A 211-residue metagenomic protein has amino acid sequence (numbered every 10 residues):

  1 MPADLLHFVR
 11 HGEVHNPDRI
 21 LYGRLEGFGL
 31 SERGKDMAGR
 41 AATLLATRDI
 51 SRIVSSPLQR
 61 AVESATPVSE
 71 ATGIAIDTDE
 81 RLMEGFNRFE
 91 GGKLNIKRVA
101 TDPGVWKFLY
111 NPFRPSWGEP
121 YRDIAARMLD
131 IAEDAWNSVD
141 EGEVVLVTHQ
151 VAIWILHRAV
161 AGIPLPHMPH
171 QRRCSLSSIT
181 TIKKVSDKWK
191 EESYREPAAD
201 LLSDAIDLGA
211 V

Functional and structural regions predicted by a protein language model:
M1-D4, D77-T78, E84-I96, D140-G142 (+1 more regions): Acidic, low-complexity terminal tails and accessory targeting/binding regions of phosphate-metabolizing enzymes
D4-V9, G142-T148, A152: Beta-strand elements within well-structured catalytic alpha/beta cores of enzymes that handle phosphate/sulfate esters
E13-E63, V68, W117-L129: Loop-to-helix element that buttresses phosphate recognition and phosphoryl-transfer chemistry
V14, A152-I153: Short active-site segment of divalent metal-dependent hydrolases/proteases that encodes the spacing between
R40-W106: Phosphate-coordination/substrate-recognition cap region in phosphate-metabolizing enzymes
T47-D49, A135-G142: Glycine-rich phosphate-binding loop signature in dinucleotide/nucleotide-binding domains
S56-L58, R81, V144-V151, Y194: Short, well-ordered beta-to-alpha junction loops that form the rim of enzyme active sites and present histidine/acidic
D102-D123: Short glycine/proline- and acidic residue-enriched helix-loop micro-motifs that form flexible lids or anion-recognition
